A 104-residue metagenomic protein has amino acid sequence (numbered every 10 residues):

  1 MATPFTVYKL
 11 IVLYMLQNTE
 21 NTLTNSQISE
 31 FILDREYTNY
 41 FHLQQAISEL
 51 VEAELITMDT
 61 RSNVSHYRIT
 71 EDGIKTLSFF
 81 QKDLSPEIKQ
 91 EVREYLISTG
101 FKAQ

Functional and structural regions predicted by a protein language model:
M1-T19: Short alpha-helical segments that sit at the start of domains
Q17-T24, T38: Short capping segments at the starts of secondary-structure elements
T22-I32: Short acidic, hydrophobic short linear motifs in intrinsically disordered regions
Y37-E52: Short amphipathic alpha-helical interaction segments
V51-R61: A short, conserved structural fragment
N63-T70: Minor-groove-contacting beta-hairpin "wing" of winged helix-turn-helix DNA-binding domains
E71-A103: Short, amphipathic alpha-helical interaction segments positioned at domain boundaries
